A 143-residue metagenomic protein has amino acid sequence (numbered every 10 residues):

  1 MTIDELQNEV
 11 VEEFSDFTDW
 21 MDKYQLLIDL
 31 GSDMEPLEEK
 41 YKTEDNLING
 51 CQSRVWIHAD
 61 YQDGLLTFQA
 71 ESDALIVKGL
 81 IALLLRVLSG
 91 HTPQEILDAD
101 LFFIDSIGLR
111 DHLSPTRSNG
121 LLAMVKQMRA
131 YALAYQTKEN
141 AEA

Functional and structural regions predicted by a protein language model:
I3-V11, S15-R54, Y61-G64, F102-A143: N-terminal intrinsically disordered, cationic/polar leader segments that include organellar targeting peptides
L65-Q69: General beta-strand recognition
S72-D73: A short interface-forming secondary-structure element
V77: Short Cys/His-based metal-binding microdomains
I81-H91: Alpha-helical support elements that line or immediately flank enzyme active sites and cofactor-binding pockets
G90-I107: Glycine-rich phosphate/pyrophosphate-binding loops and their adjacent beta-strand/loop elements at enzyme active sites
